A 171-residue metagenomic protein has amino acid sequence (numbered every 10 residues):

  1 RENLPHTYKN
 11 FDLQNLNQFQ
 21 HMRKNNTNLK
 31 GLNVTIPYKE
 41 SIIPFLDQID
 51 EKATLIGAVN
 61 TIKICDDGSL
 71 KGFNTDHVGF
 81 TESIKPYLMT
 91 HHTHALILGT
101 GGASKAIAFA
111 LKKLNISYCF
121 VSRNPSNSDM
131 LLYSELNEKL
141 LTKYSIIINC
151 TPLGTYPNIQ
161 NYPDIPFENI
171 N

Functional and structural regions predicted by a protein language model:
R1-Y87: Phosphate/diphosphate ligand-binding glycine-rich loop within oxidoreductases
K9, L96, C119: Conserved beta-strand positions in the Rossmann-like core of class I SAM-dependent methyltransferases
N26-T27, L88-H91, L140-T142: Glycine-rich phosphate-binding loop signature in dinucleotide/nucleotide-binding domains
S41-F45, I107, M130, P157-Q160: Short glycine-/acidic-enriched loop or helix-start segments at secondary-structure transitions that form or flank
G72-H77, I84, L88, H92-K112 (+1 more regions): Glycine-rich adenosine-cofactor-binding loop
L114-L131: NAD(P)-binding Rossmann-fold cofactor-contacting core
D129-N171: Rossmann-like adenosine-cofactor binding region
